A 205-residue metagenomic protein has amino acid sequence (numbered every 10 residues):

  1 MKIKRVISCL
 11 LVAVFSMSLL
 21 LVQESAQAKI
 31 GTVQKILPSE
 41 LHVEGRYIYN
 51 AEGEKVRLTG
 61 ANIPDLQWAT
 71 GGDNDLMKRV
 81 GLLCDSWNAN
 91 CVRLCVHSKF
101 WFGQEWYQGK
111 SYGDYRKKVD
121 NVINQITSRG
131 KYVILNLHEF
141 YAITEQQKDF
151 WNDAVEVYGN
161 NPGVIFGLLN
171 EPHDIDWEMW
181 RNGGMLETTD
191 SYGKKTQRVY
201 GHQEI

Functional and structural regions predicted by a protein language model:
M1-L10: Bacterial N-terminal signal peptides that target proteins for export
K2-I3, Q27, C91, I134: Generic N-terminal leader/processing signal
V6-I7, S25, C95: Small/flexible residues
L11, F15-L20: Hydrophobic core
V12, S25-Q27, N88: Residue-level detector of intrinsically disordered, flexible termini and proteolytic processing junctions
L19-I30: Sec-dependent signal peptide cleavage junction
V33-I205: Active-site mouth of glycoside hydrolases
